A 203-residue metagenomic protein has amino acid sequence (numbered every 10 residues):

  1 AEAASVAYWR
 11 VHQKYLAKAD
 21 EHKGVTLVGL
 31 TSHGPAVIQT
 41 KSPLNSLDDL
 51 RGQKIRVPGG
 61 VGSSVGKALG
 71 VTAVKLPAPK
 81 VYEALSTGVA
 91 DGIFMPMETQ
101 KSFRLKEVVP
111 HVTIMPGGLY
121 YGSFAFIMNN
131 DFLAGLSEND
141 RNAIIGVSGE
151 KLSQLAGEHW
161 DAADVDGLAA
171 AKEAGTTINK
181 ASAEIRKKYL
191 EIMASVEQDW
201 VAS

Functional and structural regions predicted by a protein language model:
A1-A3, Q13-S203: N-terminal secretory/targeting leader peptides
A7: Cys/His-rich zinc-coordinating modules
R10: Internal glycine-rich flexible loops
